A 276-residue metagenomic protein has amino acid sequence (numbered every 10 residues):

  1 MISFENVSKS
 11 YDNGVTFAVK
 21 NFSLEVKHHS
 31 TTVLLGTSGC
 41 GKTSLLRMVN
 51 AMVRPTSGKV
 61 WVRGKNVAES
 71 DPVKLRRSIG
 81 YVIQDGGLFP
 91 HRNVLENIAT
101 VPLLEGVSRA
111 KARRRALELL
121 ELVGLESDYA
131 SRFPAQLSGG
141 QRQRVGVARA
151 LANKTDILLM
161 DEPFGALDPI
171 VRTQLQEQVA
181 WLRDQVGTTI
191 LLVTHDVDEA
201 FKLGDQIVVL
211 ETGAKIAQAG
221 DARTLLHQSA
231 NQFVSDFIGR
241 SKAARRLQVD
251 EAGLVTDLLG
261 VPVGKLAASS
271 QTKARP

Functional and structural regions predicted by a protein language model:
N50: Helix-to-loop junction immediately C-terminal to a conserved catalytic motif
G58-N66, L75, R115: Conserved ABC transporter NBD signature motif
N66-G80, L104, R109-A110: ABC ATPase NBD coupling module
L95-L103, R113, L117: Short helical segment in ABC ATPase nucleotide-binding domains corresponding to the A-loop/adjacent helical element
A110-D128: Conserved ABC ATPase "signature" region
F133-L137, Q141-Q143: Conserved ABC ATPase signature
A152-D156: A short, proline-enriched helix->beta-strand linker immediately N-terminal to the Walker B motif in ABC-type P-loop
L158-E162: Catalytic Walker B motif of ABC-type/P-loop ATPase nucleotide-binding domains
